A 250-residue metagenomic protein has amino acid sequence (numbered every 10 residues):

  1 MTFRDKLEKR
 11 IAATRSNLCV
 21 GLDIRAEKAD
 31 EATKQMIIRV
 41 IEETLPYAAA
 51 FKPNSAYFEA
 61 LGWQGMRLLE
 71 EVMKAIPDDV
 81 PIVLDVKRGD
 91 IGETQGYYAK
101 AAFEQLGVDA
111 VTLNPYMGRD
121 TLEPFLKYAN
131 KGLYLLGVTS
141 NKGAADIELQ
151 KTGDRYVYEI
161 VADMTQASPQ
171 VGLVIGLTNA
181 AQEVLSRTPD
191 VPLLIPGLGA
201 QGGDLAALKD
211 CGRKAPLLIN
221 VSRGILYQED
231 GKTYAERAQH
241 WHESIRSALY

Functional and structural regions predicted by a protein language model:
M1-V83, T152-G153, P169, A235 (+2 more regions): Conserved N-terminal beta1-alpha1 strand-loop-helix module at the mouth
T14-L18, Y47-A49, D78-V80, D109 (+4 more regions): Short, well-ordered coil/turn segments that N-cap beta-strands
V20, F51, D85, V111 (+2 more regions): Conserved, mostly hydrophobic/aromatic
G21-E27, A56-F58, K87-I91, Y116 (+4 more regions): Active-site beta-loop-alpha junctions enriched in small/polar residues
R25-K28, D90-V174, D190: Conserved anion-binding
A60-A75, I91-Q95, P115-N130, T178-T188 (+1 more regions): Active-site-adjacent beta->alpha loops and helix N-cap segments on the catalytic face of soluble alpha/beta enzymes
L173, L177-N220: A C-terminal functional module that forms or caps the active site or interfaces directly with catalytic machinery
L208-P216, V221-Y250: C-terminal helical cap(s) of enzyme catalytic domains, especially alpha/beta-barrels
